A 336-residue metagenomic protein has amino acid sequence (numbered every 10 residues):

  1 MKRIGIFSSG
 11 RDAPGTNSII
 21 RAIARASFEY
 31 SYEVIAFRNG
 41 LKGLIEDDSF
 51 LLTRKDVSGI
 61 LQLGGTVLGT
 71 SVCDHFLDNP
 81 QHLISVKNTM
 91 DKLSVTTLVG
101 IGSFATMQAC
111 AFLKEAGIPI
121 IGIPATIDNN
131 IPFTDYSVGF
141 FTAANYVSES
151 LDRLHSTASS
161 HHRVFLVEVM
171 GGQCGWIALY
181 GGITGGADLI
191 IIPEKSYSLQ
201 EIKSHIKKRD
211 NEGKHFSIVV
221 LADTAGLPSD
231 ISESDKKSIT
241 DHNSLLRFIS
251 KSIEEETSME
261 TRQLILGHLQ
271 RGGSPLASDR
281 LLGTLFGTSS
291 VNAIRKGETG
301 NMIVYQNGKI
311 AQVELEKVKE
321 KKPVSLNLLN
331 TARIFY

Functional and structural regions predicted by a protein language model:
M1-I45: N-terminal phosphate-binding or glycine-rich loops at protein starts, especially the Walker A/P-loop of NTPases
R3-G10, T66-S71, T96-G100, F165-E168: Short glycine-rich or small-residue beta-strand-to-loop segments that form or flank ligand, phosphate, metal/Fe-S
I19-I23, F104-I118, A178: Short Gly/Thr/Asp-enriched flexible loops that form oxyanion-binding sites at enzyme active sites
Y32-R38, T157-V164, H215-V219, S258-L266 (+1 more regions): Flexible, glycine/charged-enriched surface loops at secondary-structure junctions
I35, K114-S137, Y146, I191-S198: Short, acidic/small-residue loops that bind anionic groups at enzyme active sites
L44-T106, V138-F140, N145, E149: Glycine-rich oxoanion-binding loops at beta->alpha junctions
T97-G102, F112, F140-H155, E168-M259: Accessory alpha-helical/coil subdomains and C-terminal extensions that flank or cap enzyme catalytic cores
D241-H242, I303-Y336: Phosphate-binding loop/pocket of nucleotide- and phosphate-handling active sites
